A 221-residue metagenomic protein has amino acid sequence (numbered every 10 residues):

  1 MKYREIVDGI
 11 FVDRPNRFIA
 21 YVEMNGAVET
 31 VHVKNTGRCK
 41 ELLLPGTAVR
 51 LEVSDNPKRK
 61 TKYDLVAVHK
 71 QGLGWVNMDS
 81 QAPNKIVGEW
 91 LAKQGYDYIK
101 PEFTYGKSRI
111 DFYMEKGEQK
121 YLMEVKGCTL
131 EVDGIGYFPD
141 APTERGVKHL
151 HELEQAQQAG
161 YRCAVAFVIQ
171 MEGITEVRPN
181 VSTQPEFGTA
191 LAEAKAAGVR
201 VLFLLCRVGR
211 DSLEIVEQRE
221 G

Functional and structural regions predicted by a protein language model:
G9, I110-D140, L153: Conserved catalytic cores of phosphodiester-cleaving nucleases, focusing on short active-site segments
N16-Y21: Short aromatic-glycine-enriched beta-strand elements
E29-C39: Short alpha-helix capping/helix-loop boundary micro-motifs
G37-R50: Short nucleic-acid-contacting surface segments enriched for D/E, G, S/T with interspersed K/R
K40, Q71-P101: Acidic-basic catalytic patches of nuclease active cores, encompassing PD-(D/E)XK and other metal-cofactor nuclease
N56-G74, I215-V216: OB-fold/S1-family single-stranded nucleic acid-binding modules
G134-E144, E154-T183, L205: Nucleic-acid nuclease catalytic cores
Q170-G221: Domain-level recognition of nuclease-like catalytic cores that cleave nucleotide substrates
